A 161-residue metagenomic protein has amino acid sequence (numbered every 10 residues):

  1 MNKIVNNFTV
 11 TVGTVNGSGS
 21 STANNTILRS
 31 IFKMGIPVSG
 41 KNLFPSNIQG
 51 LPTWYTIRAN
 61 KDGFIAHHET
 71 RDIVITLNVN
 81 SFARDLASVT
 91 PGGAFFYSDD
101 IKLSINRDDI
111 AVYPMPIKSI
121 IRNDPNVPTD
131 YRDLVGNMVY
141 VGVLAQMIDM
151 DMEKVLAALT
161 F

Functional and structural regions predicted by a protein language model:
M1-F161: Active-site cofactor/cluster-binding pocket
